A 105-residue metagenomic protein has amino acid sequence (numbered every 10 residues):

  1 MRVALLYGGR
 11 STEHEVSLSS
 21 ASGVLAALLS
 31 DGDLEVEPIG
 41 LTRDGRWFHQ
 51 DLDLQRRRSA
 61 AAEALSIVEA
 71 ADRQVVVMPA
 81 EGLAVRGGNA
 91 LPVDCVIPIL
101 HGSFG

Functional and structural regions predicted by a protein language model:
M1-G105: ATP-binding N-terminal substructure of ATP-dependent carboxylate-amine bond-forming enzymes
